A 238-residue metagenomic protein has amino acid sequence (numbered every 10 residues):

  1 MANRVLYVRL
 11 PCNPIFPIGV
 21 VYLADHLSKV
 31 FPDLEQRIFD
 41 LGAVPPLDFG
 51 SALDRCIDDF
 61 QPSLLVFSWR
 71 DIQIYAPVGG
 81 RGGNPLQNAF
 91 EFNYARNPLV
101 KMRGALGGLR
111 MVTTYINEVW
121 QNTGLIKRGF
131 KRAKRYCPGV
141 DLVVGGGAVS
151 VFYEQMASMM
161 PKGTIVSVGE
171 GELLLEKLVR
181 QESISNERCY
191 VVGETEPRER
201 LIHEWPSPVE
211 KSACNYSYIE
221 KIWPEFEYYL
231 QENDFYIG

Functional and structural regions predicted by a protein language model:
A2-G238: Acidic, low-complexity intrinsically disordered segments
